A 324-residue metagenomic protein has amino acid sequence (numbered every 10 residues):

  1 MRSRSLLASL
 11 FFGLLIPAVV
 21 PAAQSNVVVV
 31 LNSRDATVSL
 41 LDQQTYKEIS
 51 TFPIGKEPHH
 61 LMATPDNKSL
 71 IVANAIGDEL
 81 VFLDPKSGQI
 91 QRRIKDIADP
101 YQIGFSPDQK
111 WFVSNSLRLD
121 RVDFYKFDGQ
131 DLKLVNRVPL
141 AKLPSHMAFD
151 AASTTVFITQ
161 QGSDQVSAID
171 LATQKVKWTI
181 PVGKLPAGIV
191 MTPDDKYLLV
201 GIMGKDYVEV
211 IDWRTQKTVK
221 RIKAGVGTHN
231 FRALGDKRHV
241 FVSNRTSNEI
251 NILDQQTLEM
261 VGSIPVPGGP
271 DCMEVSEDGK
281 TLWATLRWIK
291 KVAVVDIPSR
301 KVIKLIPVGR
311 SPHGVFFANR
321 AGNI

Functional and structural regions predicted by a protein language model:
R4, L10-I324: Predominantly soluble domains enriched in secretory-pathway, periplasmic, or organellar proteins
